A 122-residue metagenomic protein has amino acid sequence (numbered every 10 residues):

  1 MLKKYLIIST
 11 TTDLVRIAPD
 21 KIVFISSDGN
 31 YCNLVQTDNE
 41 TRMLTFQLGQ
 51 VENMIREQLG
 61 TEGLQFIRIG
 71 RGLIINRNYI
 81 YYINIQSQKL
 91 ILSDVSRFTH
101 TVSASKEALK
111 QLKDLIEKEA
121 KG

Functional and structural regions predicted by a protein language model:
M1-G122: Basic, polyanion-interacting recognition surfaces, primarily in bacterial LytTR/OmpR-type DNA-binding effector domains
